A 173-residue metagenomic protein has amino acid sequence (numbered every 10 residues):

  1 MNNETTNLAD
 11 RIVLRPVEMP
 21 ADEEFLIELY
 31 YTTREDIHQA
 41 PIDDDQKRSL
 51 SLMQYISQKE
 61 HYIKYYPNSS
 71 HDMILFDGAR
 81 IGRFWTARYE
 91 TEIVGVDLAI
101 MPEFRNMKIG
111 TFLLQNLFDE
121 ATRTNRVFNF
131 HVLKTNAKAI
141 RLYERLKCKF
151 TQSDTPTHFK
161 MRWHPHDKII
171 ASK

Functional and structural regions predicted by a protein language model:
M1-S49, D167-K173: A short, well-structured alpha-helix characteristic of acyl/acetyltransferase catalytic modules
R48-L75: Active-site rim helix/loop that mediates acceptor-substrate recognition in acyltransferases
Y62, Y143, C148: Conserved active-site tyrosine of GNAT-family acetyltransferases
S69-A87: Conserved beta-hairpin
A87-V96, R105, T124-R126, T157: A conserved beta-turn-beta hairpin within the catalytic core of GNAT-like acetyltransferases that forms part
I100, N106-D119, R141-R145: Conserved acetyl-CoA-binding loop-helix of GNAT-fold acetyltransferases
M101, R105, F130-I140, P156-H166: Conserved beta-strand-loop-alpha-helix junction that forms the acyl-donor binding cleft
A121-H131: Conserved GNAT acetyl-CoA-binding A-motif
